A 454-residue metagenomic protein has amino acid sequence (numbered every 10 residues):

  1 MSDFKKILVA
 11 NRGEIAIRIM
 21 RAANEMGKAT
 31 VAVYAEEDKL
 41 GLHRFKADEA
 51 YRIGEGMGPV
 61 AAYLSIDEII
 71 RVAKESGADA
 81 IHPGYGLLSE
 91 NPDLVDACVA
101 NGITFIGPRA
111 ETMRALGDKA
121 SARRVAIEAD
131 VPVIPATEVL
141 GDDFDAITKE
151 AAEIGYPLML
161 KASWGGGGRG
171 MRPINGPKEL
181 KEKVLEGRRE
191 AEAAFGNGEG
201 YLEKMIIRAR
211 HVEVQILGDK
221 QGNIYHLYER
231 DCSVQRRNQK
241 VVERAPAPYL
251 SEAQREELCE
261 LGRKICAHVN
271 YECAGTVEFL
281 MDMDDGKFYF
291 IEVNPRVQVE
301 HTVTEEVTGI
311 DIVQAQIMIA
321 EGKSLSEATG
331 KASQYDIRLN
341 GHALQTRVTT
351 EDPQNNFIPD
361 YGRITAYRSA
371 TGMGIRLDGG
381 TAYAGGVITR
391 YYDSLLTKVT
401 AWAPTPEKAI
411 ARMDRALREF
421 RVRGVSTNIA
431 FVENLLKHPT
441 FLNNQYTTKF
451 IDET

Functional and structural regions predicted by a protein language model:
M1-A129, G141-K149: ATP-binding N-terminal substructure of ATP-dependent carboxylate-amine bond-forming enzymes
S2-D3, L8-M26, T30, A50-R52 (+8 more regions): ATP-dependent carboxylate activation and anion-phosphoryl transfer catalytic cores that bind Mg-ATP to form
A136-T137: Conserved beta3 strand of the protein kinase N-lobe
K149-M159: Acidic/histidine-enriched active-site and ligand-binding environments that engage anionic O-linkages
